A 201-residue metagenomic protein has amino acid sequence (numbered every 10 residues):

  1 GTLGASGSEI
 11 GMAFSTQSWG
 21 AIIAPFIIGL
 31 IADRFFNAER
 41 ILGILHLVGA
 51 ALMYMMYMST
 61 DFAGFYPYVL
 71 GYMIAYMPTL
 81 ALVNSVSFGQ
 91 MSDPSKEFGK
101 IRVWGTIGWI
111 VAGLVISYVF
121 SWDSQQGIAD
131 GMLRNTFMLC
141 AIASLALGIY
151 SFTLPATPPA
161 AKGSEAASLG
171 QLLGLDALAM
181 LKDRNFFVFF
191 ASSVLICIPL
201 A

Functional and structural regions predicted by a protein language model:
G1-T2, L70-G71, K182-A201: Pair of pore-lining "gating" transmembrane helices in MFS-fold secondary transporters
M12-L30: Central cavity-lining transmembrane alpha-helices of secondary-active solute carriers, predominantly the Major
A21-I22, S95-Y118: Glycine-rich segments within core transmembrane alpha-helices of 12-TM secondary carriers
L30, V111-F137: Transmembrane alpha-helix termini and helix-breaking/packing motifs in multi-pass membrane transporters
R40-Y54: Structural signature of the two symmetry-related core transmembrane helices
L52-M53, F62-L82, V86, V194-I196: Hydrophobic core of transmembrane alpha-helices in multi-pass small-molecule transporters, especially MFS/SLC-type
I116, L139-A161: C-terminal membrane-cytosol helix-exit motif in multi-pass small-molecule transporters
L154-A191: Juxtamembrane intracellular "pre-TM" segments in multi-pass secondary transporters
